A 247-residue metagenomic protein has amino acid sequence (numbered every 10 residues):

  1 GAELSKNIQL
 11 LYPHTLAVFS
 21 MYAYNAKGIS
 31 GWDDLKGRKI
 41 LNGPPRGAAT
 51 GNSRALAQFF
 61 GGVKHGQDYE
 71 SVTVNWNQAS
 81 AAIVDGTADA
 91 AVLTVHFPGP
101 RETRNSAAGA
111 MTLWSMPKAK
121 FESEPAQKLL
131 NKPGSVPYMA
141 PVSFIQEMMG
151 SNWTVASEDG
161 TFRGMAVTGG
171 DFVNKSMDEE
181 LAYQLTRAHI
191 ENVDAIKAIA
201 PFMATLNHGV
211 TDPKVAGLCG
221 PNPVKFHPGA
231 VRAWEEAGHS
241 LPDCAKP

Functional and structural regions predicted by a protein language model:
G1, R54-G61, V84-D85, D89-E147 (+1 more regions): A ligand-binding cleft/hinge motif common to bilobed small-molecule-binding domains
G1-T15, P98-R101: Acidic, polar ligand-binding/catalytic clefts
K6-N7, A17-F19, K36, V72 (+2 more regions): Envelope-exposed proteins and targeting segments
N7-Q9, K39-P45, G170-S176, V215-V224: Second-shell loop/turn segments in exported
L10-V18, S106-A108, S115-P117, R163-A166: Short Pro/Gly-enriched coil loops immediately N-terminal to beta-strands
L16-D85, H96-P98, I199, G220 (+2 more regions): Bilobed "Venus flytrap"/periplasmic-binding protein-like clamshell domains and structurally analogous long
P117-Q184, K225-F226, R232-A233, A237 (+1 more regions): C-terminal lobe and pocket-closing loops of periplasmic/extracytoplasmic Venus-flytrap solute-binding proteins
H189-H208: Periplasmic-binding protein-like
